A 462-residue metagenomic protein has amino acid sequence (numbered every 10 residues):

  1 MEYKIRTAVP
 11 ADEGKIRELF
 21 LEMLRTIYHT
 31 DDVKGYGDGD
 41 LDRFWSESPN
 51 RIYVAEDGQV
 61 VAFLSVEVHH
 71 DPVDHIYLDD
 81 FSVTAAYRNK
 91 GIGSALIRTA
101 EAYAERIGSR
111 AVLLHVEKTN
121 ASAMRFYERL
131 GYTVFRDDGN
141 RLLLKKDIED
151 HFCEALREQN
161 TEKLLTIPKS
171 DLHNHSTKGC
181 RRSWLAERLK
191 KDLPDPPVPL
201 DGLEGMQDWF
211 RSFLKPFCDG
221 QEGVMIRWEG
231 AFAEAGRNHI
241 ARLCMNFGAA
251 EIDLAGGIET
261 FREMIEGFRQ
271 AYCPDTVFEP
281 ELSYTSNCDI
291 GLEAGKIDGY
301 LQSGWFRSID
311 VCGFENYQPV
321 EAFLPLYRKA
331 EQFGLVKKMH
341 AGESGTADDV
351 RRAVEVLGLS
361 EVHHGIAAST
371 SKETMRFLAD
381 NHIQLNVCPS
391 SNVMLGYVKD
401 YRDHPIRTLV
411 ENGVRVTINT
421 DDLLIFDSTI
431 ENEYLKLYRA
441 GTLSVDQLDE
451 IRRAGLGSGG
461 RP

Functional and structural regions predicted by a protein language model:
Y3, T7-D79, T84, I97-R98 (+2 more regions): Acetyl-CoA-dependent GNAT
V83, N89-A102, R125-R129: Conserved acetyl-CoA-binding loop-helix of GNAT-fold acetyltransferases
S94, K118-R136, L142: Conserved active-site alpha-helix within GNAT-family acetyltransferase domains
A104-H115: Conserved GNAT acetyl-CoA-binding A-motif
H115-E117, G342: Short strand-turn motif at the edge of the Rossmann-like AdoMet-binding core
L142-H151: Terminal substrate-recognition subdomain of acyl/acetyltransferases
F152-L335, S344-R351, V356-E361, A367-Q384 (+1 more regions): Metal-cofactor-binding active-site regions of metalloenzymes
